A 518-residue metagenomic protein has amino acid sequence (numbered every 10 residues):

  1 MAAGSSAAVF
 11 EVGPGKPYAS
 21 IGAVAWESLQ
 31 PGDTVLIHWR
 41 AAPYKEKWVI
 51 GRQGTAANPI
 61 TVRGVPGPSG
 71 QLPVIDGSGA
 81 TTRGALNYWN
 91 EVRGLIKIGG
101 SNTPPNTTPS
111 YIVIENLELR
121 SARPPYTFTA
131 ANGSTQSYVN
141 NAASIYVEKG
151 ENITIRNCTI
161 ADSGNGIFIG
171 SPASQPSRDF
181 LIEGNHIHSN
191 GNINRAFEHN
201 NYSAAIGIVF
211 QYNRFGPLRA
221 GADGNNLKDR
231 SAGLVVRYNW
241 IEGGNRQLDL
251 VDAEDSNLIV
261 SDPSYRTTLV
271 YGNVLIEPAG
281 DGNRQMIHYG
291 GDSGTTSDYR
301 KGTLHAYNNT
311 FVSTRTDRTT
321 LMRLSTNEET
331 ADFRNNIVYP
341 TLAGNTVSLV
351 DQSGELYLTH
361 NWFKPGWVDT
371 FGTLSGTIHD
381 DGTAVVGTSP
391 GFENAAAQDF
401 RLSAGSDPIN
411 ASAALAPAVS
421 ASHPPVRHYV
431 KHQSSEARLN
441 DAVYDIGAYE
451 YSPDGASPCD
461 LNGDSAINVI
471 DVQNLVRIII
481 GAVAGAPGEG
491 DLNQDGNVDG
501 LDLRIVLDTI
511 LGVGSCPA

Functional and structural regions predicted by a protein language model:
S5-S6: Cleavable N-terminal signal peptides
V12, V62, I75, F392-E393 (+2 more regions): Bulky hydrophobic/aromatic "packing anchor" residues in well-ordered structure
G15-W26, P31-T61, P66-G79, L117-L119 (+1 more regions): N-terminal extracellular ligand-recognition/capping segment immediately after the signal peptide
R40-Y44, G54, V65-G70, L119 (+6 more regions): Acidic glycine-/aspartate-rich tracts in secreted/extracellular proteins
Y44-W48, G70-S110, L119-G391, A396: Glycine- and acidic/polar-rich repeat regions and solenoidal domains
D381-S452: C-terminal accessory segments
Y429, P453-A518: Cellulosome-associated attachment modules in secreted, modular CAZymes
